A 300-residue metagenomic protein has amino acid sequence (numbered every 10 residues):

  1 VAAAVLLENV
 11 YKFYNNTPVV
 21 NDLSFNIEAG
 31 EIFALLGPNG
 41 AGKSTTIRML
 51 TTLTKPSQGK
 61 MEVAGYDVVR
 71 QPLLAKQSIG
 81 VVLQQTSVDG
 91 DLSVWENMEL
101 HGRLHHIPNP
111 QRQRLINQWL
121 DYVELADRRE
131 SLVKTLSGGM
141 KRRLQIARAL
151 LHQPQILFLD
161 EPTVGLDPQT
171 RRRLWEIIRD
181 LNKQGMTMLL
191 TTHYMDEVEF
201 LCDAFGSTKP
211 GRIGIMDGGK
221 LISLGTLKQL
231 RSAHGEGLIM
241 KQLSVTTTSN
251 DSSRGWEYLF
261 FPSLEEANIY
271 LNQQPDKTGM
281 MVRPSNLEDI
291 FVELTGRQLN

Functional and structural regions predicted by a protein language model:
E99, R103, P110-R128: Conserved ABC ATPase "signature" region
L132-L136: Conserved ABC ATPase signature
Q153: Conserved catalytic motifs of ABC-family nucleotide-binding domains
L157-D160: Catalytic Walker B motif of ABC-type/P-loop ATPase nucleotide-binding domains
R173-E266, M281: ABC transporter nucleotide-binding domain
